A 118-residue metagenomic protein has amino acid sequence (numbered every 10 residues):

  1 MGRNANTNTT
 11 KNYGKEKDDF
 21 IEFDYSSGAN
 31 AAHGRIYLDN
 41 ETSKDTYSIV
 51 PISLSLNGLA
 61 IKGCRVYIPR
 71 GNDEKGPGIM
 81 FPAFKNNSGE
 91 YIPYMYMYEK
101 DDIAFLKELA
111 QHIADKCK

Functional and structural regions predicted by a protein language model:
G2-K118: Single-stranded nucleic acid-binding surfaces, predominantly the OB-fold ssDNA-binding core
